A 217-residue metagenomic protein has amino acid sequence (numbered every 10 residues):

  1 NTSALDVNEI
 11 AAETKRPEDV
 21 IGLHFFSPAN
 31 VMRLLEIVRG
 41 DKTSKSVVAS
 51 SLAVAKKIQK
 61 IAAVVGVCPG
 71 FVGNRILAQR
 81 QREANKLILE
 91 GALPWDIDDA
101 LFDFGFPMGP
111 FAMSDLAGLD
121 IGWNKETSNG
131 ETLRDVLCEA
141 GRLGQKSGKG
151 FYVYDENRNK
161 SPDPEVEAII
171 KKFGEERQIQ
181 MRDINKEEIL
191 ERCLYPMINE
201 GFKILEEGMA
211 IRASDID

Functional and structural regions predicted by a protein language model:
N1-D217: N-terminal glycine-rich phosphate-binding loop for ADP-containing cofactors
